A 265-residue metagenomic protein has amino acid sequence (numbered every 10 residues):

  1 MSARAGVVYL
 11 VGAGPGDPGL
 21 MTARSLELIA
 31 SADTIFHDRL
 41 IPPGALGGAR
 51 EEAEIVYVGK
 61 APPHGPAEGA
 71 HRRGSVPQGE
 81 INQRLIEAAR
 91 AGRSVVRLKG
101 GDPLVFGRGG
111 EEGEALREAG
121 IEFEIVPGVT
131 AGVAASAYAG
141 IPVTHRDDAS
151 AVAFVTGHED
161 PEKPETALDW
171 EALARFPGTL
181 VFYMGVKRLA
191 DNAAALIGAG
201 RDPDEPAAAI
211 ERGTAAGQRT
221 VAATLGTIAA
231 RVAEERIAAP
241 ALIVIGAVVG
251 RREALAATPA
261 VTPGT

Functional and structural regions predicted by a protein language model:
M1-P18, A23-V129, A229: Class I S-adenosyl-L-methionine
S2-L10, G74, E80, R90-V95 (+2 more regions): A contiguous loop/helix-start segment that scaffolds small-molecule binding in enzyme catalytic cores
G16, Q83-I86, L104, P142 (+2 more regions): Short hydrophobic/aromatic-rich motifs at helix boundaries and adjacent loops
A45-L46, L116, A135-S136, N192 (+1 more regions): Hydrophobic packing residues within well-ordered alpha-helices of enzyme cores
A49, A139, L196, G200: Active-site catalytic pocket residues across diverse enzymes, especially alpha/beta-hydrolases
A53-K60, G120-E124, V143-A153, G200-A209: Short hydrophobic/aromatic-enriched beta-strand-loop microsegments
G100-F176, R219-A222: Class I SAM-dependent methyltransferase SAM-binding "motif I" and its flanking Rossmann-like core
